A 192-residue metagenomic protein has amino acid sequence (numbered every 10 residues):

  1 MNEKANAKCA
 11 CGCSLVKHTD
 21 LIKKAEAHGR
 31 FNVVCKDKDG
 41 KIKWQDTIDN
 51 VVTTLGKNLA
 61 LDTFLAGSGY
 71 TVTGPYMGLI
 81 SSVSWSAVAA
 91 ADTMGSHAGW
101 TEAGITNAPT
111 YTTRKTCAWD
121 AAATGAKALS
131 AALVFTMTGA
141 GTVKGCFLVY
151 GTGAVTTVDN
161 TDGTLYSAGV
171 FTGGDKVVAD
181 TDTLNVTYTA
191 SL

Functional and structural regions predicted by a protein language model:
M1-K144, Y150-L192: Small cysteine-rich, disulfide-bonded extracellular modules of the LU/uPAR three-finger superfamily and closely related
